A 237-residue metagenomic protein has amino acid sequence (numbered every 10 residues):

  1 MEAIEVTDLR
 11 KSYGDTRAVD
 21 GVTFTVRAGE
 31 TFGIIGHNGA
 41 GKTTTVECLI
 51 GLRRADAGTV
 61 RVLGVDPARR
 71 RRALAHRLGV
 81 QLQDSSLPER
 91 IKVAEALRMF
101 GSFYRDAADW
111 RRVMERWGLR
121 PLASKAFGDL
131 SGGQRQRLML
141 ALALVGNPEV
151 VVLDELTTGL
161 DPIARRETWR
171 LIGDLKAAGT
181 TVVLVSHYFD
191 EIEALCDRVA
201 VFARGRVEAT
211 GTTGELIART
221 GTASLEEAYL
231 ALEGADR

Functional and structural regions predicted by a protein language model:
R98, S102, A107-A123: Conserved ABC ATPase "signature" region
L140: Hydrophobic anchor residue at the start of the ABC signature
V151-E155: Catalytic Walker B motif of ABC-type/P-loop ATPase nucleotide-binding domains
T180-H187: Conserved H-loop
I192-A194: A short, surface-exposed alpha-helical micro-motif characterized by mixed small hydrophobic and charged/polar residues
T210-G211: ABC ATPase "signature
